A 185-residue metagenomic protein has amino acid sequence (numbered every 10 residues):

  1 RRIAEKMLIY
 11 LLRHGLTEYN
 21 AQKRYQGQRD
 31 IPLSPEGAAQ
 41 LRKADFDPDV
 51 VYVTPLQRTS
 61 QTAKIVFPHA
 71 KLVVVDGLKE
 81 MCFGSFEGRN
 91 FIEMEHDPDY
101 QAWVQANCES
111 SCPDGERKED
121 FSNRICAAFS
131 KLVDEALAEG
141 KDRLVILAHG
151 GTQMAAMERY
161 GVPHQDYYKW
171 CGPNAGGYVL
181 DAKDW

Functional and structural regions predicted by a protein language model:
R1-K6: Short, Lys/Arg-enriched N-terminal segments with co-localized hydrophobic residues within the first ~10-30 amino acids
L8-A70, E116: Active-site-proximal alpha-helix that buttresses catalytic centers in soluble enzyme cores
I9, D49, G140-G150: Generic beta-sheet signal
E18, T59-S60, E80-M81, D142 (+1 more regions): Short, active-site-adjacent cap segments at secondary-structure transitions
F46-D47, L132-D142: Glycine-rich phosphate-binding loop signature in dinucleotide/nucleotide-binding domains
V53-T54, N123, L147-A148: Short beta-strand scaffold positions
V66-R124: Phosphate-handling substructures
P163-W185: Domain-level recognition of soluble alpha/beta enzyme cores, biased toward histidine phosphatases/phosphomutases
